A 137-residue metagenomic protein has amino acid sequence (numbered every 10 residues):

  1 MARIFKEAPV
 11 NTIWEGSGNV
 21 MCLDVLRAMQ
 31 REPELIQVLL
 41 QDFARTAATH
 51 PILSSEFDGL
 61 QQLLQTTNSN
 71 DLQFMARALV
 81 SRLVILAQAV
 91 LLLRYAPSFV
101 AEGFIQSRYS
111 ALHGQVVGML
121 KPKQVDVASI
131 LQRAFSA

Functional and structural regions predicted by a protein language model:
M1-A137: Flavin-dependent oxidoreductase catalytic core characteristic of acyl-CoA dehydrogenase/oxidase-like enzymes
